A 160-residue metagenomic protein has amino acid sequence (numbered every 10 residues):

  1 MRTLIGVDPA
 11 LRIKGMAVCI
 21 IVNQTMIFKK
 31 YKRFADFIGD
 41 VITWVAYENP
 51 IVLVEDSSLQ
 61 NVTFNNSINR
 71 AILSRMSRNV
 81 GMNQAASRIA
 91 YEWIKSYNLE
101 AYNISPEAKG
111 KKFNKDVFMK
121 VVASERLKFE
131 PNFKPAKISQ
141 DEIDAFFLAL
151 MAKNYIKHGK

Functional and structural regions predicted by a protein language model:
M1-K160: Phosphate- and other anionic-substrate recognition elements at nucleic-acid/protein interfaces
